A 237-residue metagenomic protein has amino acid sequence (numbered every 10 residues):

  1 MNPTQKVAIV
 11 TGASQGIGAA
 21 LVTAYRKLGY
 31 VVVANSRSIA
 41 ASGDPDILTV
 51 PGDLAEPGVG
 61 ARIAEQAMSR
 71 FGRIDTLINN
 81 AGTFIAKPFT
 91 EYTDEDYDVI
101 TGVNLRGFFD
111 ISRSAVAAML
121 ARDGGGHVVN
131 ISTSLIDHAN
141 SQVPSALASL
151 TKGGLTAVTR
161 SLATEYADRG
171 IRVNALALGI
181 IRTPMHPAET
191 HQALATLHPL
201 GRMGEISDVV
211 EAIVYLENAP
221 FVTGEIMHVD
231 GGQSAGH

Functional and structural regions predicted by a protein language model:
Q5-K6, R73-I74, M119-T133, V143 (+2 more regions): Active-site loop of short-chain dehydrogenase/reductase
S14-Q15: Conserved glycine-rich cofactor-binding loop
N80-I85, G231-G232: Conserved NAD(P)H cofactor-binding loop of Rossmann-fold oxidoreductase domains
P88-F89, D96-D98, L194: Substrate-binding pocket helix/loop in short-chain dehydrogenase/reductase
S112, T151, T159: Active-site helix of classical SDR
A117, R160, T164-D168: Alpha-helical segment proximal to the catalytic Tyr-Lys
I171, E205-V229, S234: C-terminal substrate-recognition "lid" of short-chain dehydrogenase/reductases
